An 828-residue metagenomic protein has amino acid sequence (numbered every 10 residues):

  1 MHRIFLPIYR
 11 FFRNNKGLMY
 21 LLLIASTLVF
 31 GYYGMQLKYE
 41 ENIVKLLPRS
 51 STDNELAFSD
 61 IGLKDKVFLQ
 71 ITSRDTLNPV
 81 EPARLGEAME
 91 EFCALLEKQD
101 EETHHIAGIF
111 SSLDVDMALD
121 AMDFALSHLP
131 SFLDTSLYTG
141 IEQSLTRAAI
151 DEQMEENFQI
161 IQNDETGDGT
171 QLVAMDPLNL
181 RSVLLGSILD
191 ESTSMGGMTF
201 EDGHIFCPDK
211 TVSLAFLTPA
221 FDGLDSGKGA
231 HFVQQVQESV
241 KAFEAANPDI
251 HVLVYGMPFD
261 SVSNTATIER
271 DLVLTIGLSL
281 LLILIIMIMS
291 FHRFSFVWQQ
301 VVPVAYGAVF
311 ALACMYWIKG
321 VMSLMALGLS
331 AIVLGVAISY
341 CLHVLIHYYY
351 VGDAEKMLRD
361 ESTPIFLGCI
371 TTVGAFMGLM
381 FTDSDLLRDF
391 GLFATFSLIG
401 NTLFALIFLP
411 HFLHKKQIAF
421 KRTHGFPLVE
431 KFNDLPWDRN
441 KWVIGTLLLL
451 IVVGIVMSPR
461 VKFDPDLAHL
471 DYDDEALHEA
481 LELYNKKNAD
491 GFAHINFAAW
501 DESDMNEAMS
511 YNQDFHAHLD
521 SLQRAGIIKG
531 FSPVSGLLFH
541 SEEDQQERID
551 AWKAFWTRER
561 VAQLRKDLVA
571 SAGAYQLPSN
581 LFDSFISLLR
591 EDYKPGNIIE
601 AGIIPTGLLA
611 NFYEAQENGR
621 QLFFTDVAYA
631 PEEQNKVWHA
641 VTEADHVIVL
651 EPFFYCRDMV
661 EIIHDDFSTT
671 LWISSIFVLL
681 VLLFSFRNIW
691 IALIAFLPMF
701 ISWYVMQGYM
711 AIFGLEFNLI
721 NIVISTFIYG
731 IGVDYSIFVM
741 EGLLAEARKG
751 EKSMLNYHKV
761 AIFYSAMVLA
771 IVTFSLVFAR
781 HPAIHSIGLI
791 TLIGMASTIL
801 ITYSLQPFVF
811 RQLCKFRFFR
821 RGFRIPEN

Functional and structural regions predicted by a protein language model:
M1-E41, P410-H411, K415, A419-D466 (+1 more regions): Signature of alpha-helical transmembrane segments and their immediate interfacial
V29, A83-I205, D209-S213, G526-I604: Alpha-helical transmembrane helix bundles of large polytopic membrane transport and channel proteins
G34-T76, T193-D202, N433, W437-R439 (+2 more regions): Solvent-exposed, non-transmembrane loop/terminal regulatory segments of multi-pass membrane proteins
T166-R293, Q513, S584-V678: Extracytoplasmic
F296-H343, I691-V739, S804-L805: Hydrophobic transmembrane alpha-helices and their membrane-interface caps in long multi-pass transport proteins
V301, D353-T382, F696, R748-R780 (+1 more regions): Pore- and gate-forming transmembrane helices of large, multi-pass membrane proteins
W317-I318, V333-Y349, S362, F366-I370 (+4 more regions): Transmembrane alpha-helices and their membrane-interface boundaries in multi-pass membrane transporters and channels
N440-L564: Juxtamembrane segments of multi-pass membrane proteins
